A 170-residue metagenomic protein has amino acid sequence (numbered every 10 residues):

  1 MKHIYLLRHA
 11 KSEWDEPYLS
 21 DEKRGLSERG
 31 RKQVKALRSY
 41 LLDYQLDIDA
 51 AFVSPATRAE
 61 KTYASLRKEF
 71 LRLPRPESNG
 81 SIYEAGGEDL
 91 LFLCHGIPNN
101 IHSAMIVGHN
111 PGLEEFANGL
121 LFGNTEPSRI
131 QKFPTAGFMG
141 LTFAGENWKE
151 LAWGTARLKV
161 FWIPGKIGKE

Functional and structural regions predicted by a protein language model:
K2-S81, A85, D89, T125 (+2 more regions): Active-site-proximal alpha-helix that buttresses catalytic centers in soluble enzyme cores
I4, S103-M105, F138: Residue-level preference for the first positions of well-ordered beta-strands
K11, A56-R58, P111, G145 (+1 more regions): Short, glycine/serine-rich, charged loops/turns that create anion-binding and catalytic segments at active sites
Y44-L46, I97-H102: Glycine-rich phosphate-binding loop signature in dinucleotide/nucleotide-binding domains
H102-N118: A glycine-rich beta-strand to alpha-helix segment that forms a phosphate/ribose-binding loop at ligand/cofactor sites
N124-K159: Domain-level recognition of soluble alpha/beta enzyme cores, biased toward histidine phosphatases/phosphomutases
G154-E170: Charged phosphate-binding loop/patch that engages nucleotide di/tri-phosphates or the phosphate backbone of nucleic
